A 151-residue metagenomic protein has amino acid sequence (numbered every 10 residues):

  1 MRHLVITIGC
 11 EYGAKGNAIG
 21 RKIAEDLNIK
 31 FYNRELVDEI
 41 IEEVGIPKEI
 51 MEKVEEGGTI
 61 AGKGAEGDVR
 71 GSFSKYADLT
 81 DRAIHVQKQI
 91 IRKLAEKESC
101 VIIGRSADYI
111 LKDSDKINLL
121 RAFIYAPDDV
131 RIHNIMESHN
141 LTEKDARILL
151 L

Functional and structural regions predicted by a protein language model:
R2-C10, E98: Pre-Walker A (Motif I) flank of P-loop NTPase domains
I6, Y32, L120-A122: Hydrophobic/aromatic beta-strand patches that form the interior of the parallel beta-sheet core in alpha/beta enzyme
I8-I23: Glycine-rich phosphate-binding P-loop
K30-E42: Short beta-strand-centered segment that lines the nucleotide-binding/catalytic pocket of NTP-utilizing
I41-S99: ATP-dependent small-molecule kinase phosphotransfer cores that center on conserved nucleotide phosphate-binding segments
I60-E66, T142-L151: Small-molecule kinase domains that catalyze NTP-dependent phosphoryl transfer to phosphate-bearing small molecules
I90-H139: ATP-dependent NMP and nucleoside kinases share a basic, alpha-helical "lid"
